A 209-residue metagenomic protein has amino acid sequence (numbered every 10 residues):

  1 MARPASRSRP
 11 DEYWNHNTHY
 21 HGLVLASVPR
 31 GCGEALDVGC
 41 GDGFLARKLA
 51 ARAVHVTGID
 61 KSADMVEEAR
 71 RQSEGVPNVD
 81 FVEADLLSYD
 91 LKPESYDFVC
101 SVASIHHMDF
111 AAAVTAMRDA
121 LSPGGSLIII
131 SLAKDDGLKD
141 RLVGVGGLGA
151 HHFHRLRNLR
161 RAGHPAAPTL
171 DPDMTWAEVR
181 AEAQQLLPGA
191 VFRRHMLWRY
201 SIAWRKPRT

Functional and structural regions predicted by a protein language model:
N15-G33: Conserved alpha-helix/loop element of class I SAM-dependent methyltransferases that forms part of the SAM/SAH-binding
G33-G41: Conserved class I S-adenosyl-L-methionine
D42-F44, K48-S88: Class I SAM-dependent methyltransferase SAM/SAH-binding core
C100: A conserved beta-strand element that flanks and buttresses the S-adenosyl-L-methionine
M108-M117: A short, conserved alpha-helix within the catalytic core of class I
G125-S131: Conserved beta-strand signature within the Rossmann-like core of class I S-adenosyl-L-methionine
A133-E182: C-terminal alpha-helical "lid/dimerization" subdomain adjacent to the S-adenosyl-L-methionine
T169-K206: Conserved Class I S-adenosyl-L-methionine
